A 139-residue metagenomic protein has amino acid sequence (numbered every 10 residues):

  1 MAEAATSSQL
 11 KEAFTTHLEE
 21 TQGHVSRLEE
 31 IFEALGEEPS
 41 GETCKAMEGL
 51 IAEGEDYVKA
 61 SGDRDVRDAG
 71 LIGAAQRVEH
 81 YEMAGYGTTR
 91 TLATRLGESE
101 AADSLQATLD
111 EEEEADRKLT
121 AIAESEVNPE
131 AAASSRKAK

Functional and structural regions predicted by a protein language model:
M1-K139: Amphipathic alpha-helical hairpins
